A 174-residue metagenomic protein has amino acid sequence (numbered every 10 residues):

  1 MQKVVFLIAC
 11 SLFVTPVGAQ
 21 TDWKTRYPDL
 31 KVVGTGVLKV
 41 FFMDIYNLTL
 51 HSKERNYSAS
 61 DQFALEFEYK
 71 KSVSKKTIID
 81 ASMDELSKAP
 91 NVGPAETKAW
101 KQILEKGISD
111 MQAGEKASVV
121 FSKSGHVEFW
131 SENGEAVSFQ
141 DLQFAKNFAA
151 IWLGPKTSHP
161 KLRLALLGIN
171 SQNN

Functional and structural regions predicted by a protein language model:
Q2-L7: Sec-dependent signal peptide recognition, specifically the positively charged N-region followed immediately by
C10-S11: Short, linear, compositionally biased motifs with a strong N-terminal bias
V14-P16: N-terminal signal peptide c-region/cleavage motif recognized by signal peptidases
A19-S131, E135-N174: Terminal leader/tail segments of proteins
